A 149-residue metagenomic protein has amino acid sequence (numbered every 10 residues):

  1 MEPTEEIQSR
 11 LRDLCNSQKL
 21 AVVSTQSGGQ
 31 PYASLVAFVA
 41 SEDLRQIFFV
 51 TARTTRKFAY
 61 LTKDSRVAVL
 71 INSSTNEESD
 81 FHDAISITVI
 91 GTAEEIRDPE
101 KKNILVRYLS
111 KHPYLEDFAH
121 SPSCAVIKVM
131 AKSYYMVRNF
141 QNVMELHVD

Functional and structural regions predicted by a protein language model:
M1-A21: Extreme N-terminal tail/first-helix region
E2-P3, H82-D149: Charged, gly/pro-rich active-site loop segments
E6, N76-D80: Short helix-coil transition/hinge motifs at the ends and kinks of transmembrane helices, capturing the brief
N16-Q18, P31, S121-P122, M130: Short gly/pro-enriched beta-turn/loop segments at secondary-structure junctions
S17-Q18, K63-D64, K111, K132: Structured helix-beta-strand junction loops
Q18-R53, L61, A68-S73, F81 (+1 more regions): Short beta-strand segments
T51-T55, L70-N76, I104-L115: Short acidic (Asp/Glu) patches
F58-T62, H147-D149: A short, polar/proline- and glycine-enriched secondary-structure boundary/capping micro-motif
